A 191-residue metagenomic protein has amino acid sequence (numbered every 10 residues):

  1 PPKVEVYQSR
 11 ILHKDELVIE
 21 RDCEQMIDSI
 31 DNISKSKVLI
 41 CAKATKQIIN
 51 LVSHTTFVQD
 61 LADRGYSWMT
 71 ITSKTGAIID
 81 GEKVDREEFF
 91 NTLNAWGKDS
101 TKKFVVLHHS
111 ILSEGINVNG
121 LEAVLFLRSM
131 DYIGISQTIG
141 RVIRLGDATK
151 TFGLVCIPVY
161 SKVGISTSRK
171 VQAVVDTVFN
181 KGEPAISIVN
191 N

Functional and structural regions predicted by a protein language model:
P1-K46: Conserved interdomain linker/interface between the two RecA-like ATPase lobes of SF2 helicase motors
K3-V6, W68-T70, V155: Conserved beta-strand scaffold positions in the cores of enzyme catalytic domains, especially in NTP/NDP-utilizing
E16-I27, Q47-F57, R86-N91, T138-I139 (+1 more regions): Well-ordered, non-membrane alpha-helical segments in soluble/globular domains
N32-S34, L61-Y66, S100-K102, A148-F152: Short helix-terminating capping/connector loops at secondary-structure junctions
K37-C41, M69, L125: Conserved beta-strand elements of the Class I
A44-T72: Conserved helicase motor "Helicase C" RecA-like lobe of SF1/SF2 P-loop NTPases
I71-S187: Conserved RecA-like P-loop NTPase helicase motor core
N191: Mixed-charge (Asp/Glu-Lys/Arg
